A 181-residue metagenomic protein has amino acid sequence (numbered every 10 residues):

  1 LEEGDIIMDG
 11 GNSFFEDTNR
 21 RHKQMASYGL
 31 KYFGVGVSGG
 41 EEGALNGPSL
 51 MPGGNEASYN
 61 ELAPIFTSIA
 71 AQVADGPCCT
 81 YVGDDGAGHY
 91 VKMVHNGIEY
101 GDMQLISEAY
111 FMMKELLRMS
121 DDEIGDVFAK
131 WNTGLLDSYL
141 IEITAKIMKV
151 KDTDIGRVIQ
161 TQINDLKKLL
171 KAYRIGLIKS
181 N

Functional and structural regions predicted by a protein language model:
I7, Y32-F33, L177-K179: Hydrophobic beta-strand scaffold residues
G10-G11: Generic detector of well-ordered alpha-helical packing
F14-G125, G134-D154: Rossmann-fold dinucleotide-binding core
N132, L136, L140-N181: Acidic catalytic cores of enzymes that act on phosphate-bearing nucleotides/polynucleotides
